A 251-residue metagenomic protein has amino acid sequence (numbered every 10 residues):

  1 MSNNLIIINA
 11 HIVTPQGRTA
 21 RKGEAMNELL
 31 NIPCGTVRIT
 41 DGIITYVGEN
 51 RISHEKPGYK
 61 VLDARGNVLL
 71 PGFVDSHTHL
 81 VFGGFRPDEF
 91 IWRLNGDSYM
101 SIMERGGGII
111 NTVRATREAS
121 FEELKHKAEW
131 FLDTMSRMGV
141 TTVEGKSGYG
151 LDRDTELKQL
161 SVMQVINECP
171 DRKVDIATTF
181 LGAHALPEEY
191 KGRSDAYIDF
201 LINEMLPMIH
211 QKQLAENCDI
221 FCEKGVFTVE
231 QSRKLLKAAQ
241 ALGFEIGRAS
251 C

Functional and structural regions predicted by a protein language model:
M1-E55: N-terminal metal-binding scaffold of metallo-dependent hydrolase/deaminase domains
I6, I12, G58-D63, T178: Conserved beta-strand scaffold positions in the cores of enzyme catalytic domains, especially in NTP/NDP-utilizing
A10, V37, G42, G66 (+5 more regions): Divalent metal-coordination and catalytic microenvironments
I32, E129-W130: Glycine-rich phosphate-binding loops of nucleotide-dependent enzymes
Y59, A64-H126: Metal-associated gating/positioning segment near the N- to mid-region
T112-K127, T141-I246: Metal-coordinating catalytic core of metallo-dependent amide/deamination hydrolases
M135: Extended, charge-enriched "interface" segments that sit outside catalytic cores
A249-C251: Conserved small/polar residues in nucleotide/adenosyl-binding loops
